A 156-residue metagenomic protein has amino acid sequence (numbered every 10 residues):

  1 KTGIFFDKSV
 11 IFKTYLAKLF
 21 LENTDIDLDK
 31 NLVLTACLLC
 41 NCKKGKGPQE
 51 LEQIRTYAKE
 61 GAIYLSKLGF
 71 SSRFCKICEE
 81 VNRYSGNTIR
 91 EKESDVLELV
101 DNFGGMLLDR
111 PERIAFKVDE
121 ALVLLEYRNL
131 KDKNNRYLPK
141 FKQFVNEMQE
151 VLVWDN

Functional and structural regions predicted by a protein language model:
K1-L68, L108, V153: Acidic/His-rich, divalent-metal-binding segments that scaffold phosphate/diphosphate chemistry
V33, C37, E60-V100, G104-N156: Histidine/acidic-rich helix-loop-helix segments that form or flank divalent-metal centers in metalloenzyme catalytic
